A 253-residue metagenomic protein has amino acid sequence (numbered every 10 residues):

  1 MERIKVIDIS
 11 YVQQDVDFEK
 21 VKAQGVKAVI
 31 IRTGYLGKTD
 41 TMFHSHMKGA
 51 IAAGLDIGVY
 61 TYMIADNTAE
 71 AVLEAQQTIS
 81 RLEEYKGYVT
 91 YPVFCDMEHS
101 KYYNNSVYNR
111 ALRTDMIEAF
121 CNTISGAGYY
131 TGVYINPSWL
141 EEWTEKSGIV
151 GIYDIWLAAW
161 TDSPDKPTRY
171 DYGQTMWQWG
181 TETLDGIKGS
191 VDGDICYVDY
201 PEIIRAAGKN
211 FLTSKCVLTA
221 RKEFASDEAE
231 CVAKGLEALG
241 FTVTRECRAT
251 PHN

Functional and structural regions predicted by a protein language model:
M1-K27, I31-C121, S125-G128: Substrate-binding cleft of extracellular glycoside hydrolase catalytic domains
M1-Y11, A23, G148-T213: Functionally critical loop-and-helix segments that line ligand-binding/catalytic clefts of soluble enzyme domains
I57, Y130-G132, I155, V243: Hydrophobic anchor at the start of a short beta-strand that flanks the dinucleotide cofactor-binding loop
E70-L73, W139-I149: Glycine-rich, charge-decorated loop segments at or immediately adjacent to ligand/cofactor-binding or catalytic sites
I79-C95, H99-K101, T144-G173, G240: Structural recognition of alpha->loop->beta junctions
S100, S138-E141, W160-D165, T181-L184 (+1 more regions): Short Gly/Pro-enriched loop/turn and capping motifs at secondary-structure junctions
A127-E142: Aromatic-lined carbohydrate-recognition surfaces of secreted/lumenal glycan-active proteins
L212-N253: Short, low-complexity, charged amphipathic interaction modules
